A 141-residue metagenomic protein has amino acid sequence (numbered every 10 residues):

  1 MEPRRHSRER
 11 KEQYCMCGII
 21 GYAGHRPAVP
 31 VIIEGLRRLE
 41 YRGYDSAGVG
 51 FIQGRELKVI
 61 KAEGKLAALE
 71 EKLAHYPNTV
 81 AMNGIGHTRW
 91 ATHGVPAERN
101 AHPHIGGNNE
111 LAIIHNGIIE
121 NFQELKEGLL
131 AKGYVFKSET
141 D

Functional and structural regions predicted by a protein language model:
E2-R4, R10-D141: Conserved short alpha-helical segments that host acidic/polar catalytic motifs at enzyme active sites
